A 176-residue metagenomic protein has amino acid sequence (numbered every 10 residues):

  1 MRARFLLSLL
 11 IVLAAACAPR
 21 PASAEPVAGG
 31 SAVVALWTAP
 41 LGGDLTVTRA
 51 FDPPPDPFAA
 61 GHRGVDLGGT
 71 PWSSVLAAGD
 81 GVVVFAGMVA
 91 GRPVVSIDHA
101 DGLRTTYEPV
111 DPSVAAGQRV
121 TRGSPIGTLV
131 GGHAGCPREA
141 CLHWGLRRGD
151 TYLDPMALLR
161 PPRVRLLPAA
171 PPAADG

Functional and structural regions predicted by a protein language model:
R2-V94, T121-R122, L153-M156, P162-G176: Surface-exposed, glycine-biased beta-strand/turn segments
R63, R92-Y107: Short beta-strand-turn/beta-hairpin segments enriched in glycine/proline and small hydrophobics that form edge-strand
G68, D98-A100, R147: A generic structural motif
L76, A100-S124: Short histidine-centered loop motifs in beta-beta connectors
V94-I97, V120-P137, L142: Short hydrophobic beta/alpha edge segments that flank linear recognition/processing sites
V110-V114, A157-P162: A short, sequence-level motif marking secondary-structure junctions
L142-T151: A short hydrophobic beta-strand segment most commonly corresponding to one strand of the jelly-roll/cupin
